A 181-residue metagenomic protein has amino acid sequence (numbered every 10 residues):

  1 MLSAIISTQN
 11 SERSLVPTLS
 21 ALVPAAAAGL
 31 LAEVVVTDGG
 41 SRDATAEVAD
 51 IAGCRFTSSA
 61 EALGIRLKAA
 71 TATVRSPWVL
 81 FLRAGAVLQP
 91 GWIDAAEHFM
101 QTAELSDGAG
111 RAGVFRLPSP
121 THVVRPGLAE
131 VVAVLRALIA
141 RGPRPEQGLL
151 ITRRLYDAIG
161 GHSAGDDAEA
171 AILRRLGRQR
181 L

Functional and structural regions predicted by a protein language model:
M1-S3, E33: Cell-envelope/extracellular polymer assembly enzymes that use nucleotide-activated donors
N10-A26: Short, well-formed alpha-helical segments that are part of the catalytic scaffolds of diverse glycosyltransferases
D38-A46: A conserved acidic beta->alpha catalytic loop
A44, G64, L82-F99: Acidic donor-binding/catalytic loop of UDP-sugar-dependent glycosyltransferases, especially processive GT2
S59-V74: Glycine-rich, basic loop-to-helix element that forms the pyrophosphate-binding segment of sugar-nucleotide handling
V79: Short aromatic/hydrophobic "clamp" motif used to bind/position activated sugar donors
G91-V124: Conserved donor NDP-sugar-binding/catalytic core segment of glycosyltransferases
R111-V123, A133-I151, D157-A158: A recurrent flexible, glycine/aromatic-enriched loop bordering the glycosyltransferase active site that acts as
